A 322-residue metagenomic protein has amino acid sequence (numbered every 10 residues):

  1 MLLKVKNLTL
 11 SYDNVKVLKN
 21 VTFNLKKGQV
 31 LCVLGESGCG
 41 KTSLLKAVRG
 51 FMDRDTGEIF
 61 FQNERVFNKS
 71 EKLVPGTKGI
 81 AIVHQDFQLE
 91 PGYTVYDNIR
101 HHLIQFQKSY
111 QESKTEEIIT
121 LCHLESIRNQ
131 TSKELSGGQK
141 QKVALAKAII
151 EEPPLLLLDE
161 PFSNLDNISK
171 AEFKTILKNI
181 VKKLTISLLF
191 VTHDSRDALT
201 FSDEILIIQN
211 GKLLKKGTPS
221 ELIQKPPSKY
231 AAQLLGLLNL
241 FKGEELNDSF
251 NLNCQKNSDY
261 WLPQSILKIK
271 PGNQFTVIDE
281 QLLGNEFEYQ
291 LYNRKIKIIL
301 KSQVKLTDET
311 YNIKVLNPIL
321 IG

Functional and structural regions predicted by a protein language model:
R49: Helix-to-loop junction immediately C-terminal to a conserved catalytic motif
V66-A81, Q105, P226: ABC ATPase NBD coupling module
Y110-I127, N179: Conserved ABC ATPase "signature" region
T131-L135, Q139: Conserved ABC ATPase signature
I150-P154: A short, proline-enriched helix->beta-strand linker immediately N-terminal to the Walker B motif in ABC-type P-loop
N210-G211: Conserved ABC ATPase "signature" C-loop
K216-G217, K225: ABC ATPase "signature
